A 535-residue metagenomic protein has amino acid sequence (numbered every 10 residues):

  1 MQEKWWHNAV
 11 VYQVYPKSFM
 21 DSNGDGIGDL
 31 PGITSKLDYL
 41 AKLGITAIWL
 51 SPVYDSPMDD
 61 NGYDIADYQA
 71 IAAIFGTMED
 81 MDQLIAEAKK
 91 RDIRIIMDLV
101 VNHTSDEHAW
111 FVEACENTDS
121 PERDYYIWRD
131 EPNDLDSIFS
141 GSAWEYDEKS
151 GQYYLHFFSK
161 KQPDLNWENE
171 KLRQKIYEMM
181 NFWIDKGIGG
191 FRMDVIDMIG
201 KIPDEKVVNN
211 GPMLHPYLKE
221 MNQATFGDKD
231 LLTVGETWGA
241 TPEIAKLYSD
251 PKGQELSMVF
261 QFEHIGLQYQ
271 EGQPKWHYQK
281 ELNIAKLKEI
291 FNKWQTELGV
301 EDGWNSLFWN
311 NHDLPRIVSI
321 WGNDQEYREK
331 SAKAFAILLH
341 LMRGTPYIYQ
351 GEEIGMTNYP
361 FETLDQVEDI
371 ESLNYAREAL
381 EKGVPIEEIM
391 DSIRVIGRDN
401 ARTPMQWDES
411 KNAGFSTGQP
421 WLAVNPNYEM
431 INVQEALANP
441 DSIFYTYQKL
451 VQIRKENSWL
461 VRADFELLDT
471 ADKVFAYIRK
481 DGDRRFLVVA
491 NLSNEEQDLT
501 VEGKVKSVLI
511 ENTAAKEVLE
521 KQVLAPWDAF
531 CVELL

Functional and structural regions predicted by a protein language model:
M1-K506, I510-L535: Active-site and adjacent substrate-binding regions of carbohydrate-active enzymes
